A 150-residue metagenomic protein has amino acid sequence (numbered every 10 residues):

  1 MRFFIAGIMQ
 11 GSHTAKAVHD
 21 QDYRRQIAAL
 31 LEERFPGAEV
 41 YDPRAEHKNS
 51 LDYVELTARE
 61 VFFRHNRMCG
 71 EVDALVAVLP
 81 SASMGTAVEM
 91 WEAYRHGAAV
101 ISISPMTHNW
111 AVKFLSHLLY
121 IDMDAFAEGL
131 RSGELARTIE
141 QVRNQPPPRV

Functional and structural regions predicted by a protein language model:
M1-V150: Conserved catalytic or regulatory cores that recognize and/or transform ribose-phosphate-containing ligands
